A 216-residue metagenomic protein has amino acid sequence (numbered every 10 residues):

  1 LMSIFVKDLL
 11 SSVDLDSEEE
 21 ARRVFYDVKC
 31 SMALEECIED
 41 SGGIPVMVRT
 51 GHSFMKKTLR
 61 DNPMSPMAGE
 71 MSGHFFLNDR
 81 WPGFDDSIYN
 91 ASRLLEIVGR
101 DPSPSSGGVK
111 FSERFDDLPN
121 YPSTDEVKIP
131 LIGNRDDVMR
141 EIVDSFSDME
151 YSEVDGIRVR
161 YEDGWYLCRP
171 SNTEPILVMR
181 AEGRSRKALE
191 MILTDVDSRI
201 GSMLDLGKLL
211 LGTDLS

Functional and structural regions predicted by a protein language model:
L1-S12: Cysteine protease catalytic core and zymogen-processing segment of caspase-like enzymes
S12-S216: Phosphate-binding and adjacent anionic-ligand microenvironments
